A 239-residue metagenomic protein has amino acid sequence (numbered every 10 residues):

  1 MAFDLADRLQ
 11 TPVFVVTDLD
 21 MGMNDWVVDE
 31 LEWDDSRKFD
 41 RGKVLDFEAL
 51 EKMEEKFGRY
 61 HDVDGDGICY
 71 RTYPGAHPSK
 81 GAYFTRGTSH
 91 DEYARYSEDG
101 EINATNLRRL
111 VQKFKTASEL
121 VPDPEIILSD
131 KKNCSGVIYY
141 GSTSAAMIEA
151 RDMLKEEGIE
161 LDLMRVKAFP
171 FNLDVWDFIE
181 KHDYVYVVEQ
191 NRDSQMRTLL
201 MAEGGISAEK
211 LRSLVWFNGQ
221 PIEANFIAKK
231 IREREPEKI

Functional and structural regions predicted by a protein language model:
F3-I239: Flexible, low-complexity linker and terminal segments
